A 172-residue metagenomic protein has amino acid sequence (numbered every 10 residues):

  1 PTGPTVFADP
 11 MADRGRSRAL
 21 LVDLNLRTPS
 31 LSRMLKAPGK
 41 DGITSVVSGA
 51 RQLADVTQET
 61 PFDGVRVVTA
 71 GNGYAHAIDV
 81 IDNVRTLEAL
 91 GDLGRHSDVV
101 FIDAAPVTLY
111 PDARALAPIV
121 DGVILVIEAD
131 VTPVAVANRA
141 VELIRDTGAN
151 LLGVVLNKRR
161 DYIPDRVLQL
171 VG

Functional and structural regions predicted by a protein language model:
P1-G172: P-loop NTP-binding module
